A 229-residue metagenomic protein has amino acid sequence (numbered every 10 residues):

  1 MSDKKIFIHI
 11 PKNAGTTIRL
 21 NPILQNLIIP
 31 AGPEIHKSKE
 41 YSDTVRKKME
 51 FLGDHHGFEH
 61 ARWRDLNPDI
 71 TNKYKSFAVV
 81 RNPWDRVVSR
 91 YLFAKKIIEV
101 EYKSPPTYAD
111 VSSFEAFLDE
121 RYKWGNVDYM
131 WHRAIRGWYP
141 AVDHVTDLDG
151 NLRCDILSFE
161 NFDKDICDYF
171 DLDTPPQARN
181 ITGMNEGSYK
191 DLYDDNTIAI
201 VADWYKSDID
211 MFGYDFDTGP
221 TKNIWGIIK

Functional and structural regions predicted by a protein language model:
M1-K229: Membrane-interface amphipathic segments in extracytoplasmic regions
